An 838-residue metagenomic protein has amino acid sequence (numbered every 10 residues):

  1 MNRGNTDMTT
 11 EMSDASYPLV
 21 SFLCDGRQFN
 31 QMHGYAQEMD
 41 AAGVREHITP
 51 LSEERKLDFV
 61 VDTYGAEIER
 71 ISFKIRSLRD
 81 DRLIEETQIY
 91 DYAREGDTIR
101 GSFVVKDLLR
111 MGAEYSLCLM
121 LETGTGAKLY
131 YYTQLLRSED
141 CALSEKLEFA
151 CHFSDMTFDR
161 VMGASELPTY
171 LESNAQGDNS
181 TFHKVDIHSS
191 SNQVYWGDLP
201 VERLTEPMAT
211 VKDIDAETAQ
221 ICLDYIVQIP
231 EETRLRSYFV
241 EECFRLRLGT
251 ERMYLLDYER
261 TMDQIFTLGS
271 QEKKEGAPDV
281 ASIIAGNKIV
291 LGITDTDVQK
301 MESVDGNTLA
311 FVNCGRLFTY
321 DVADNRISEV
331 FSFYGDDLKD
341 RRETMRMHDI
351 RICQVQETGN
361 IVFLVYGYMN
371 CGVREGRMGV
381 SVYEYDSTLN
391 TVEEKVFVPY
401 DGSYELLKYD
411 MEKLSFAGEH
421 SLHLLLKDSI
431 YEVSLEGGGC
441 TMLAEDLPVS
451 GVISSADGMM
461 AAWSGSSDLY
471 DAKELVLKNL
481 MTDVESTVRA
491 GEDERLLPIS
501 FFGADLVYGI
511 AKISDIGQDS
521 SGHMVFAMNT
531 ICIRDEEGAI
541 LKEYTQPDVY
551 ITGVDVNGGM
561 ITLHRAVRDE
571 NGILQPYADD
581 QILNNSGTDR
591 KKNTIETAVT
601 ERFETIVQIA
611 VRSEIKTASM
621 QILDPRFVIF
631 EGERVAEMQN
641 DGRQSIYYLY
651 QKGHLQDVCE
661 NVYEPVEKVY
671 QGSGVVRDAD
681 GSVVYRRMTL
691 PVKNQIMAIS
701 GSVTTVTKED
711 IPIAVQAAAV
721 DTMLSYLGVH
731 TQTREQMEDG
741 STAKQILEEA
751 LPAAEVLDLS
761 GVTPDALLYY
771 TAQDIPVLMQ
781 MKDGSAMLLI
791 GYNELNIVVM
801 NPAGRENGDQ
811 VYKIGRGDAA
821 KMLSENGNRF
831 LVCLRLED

Functional and structural regions predicted by a protein language model:
T10-F73, R79-L83, L117-D198, A277-D336 (+11 more regions): Core segments of small alpha/beta cavity-forming domains
E85-Q88, I327-D336, V392-P399, T441-E445 (+2 more regions): Beta-propeller fold detector
Y92-V104, R342-R346: Aromatic sugar-binding surface patches on proteins that engage polysaccharides or sugar-phosphate polymers
S102, T218-T267, A803: Exposed beta-sheet edge and beta->alpha loop/turn motif
Y115, K212-V227, G359-V365, L506-A511 (+2 more regions): A short hydrophobic beta-strand element
P207-K212, E241-R247, I350: Hydrophobic/aromatic beta-strand elements that line small-molecule binding cavities or substrate pockets in beta-rich
V322-N325, D386-T388, S434-G438, N479-T482 (+1 more regions): Short loop/turn segments that connect beta-strands within beta-propeller blades
A698-D838: Conserved active-site-adjacent core of cysteine acyl-enzyme catalytic domains
